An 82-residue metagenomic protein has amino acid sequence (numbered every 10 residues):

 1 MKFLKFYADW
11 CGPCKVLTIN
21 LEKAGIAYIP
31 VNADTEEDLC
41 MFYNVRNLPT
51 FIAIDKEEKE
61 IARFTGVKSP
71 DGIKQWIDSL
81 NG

Functional and structural regions predicted by a protein language model:
M1-A24: Local sequence-structure signature of Cys/Sec-based thiol-disulfide redox active-site neighborhoods
A24, F42-Y43, L80: Chalcogenol-based redox active-site neighborhoods
Y28-V31: Hydrophobic/aromatic anchor residues within beta-strands of the central parallel beta-sheet of Rossmann-like
A33-M41: Structural microenvironment flanking redox-active thiols in thiol-disulfide oxidoreductases
Y43-I52: Structural micro-motif
I52-G82: Non-catalytic, surface beta->alpha helical segment in thiol-disulfide oxidoreductase systems
